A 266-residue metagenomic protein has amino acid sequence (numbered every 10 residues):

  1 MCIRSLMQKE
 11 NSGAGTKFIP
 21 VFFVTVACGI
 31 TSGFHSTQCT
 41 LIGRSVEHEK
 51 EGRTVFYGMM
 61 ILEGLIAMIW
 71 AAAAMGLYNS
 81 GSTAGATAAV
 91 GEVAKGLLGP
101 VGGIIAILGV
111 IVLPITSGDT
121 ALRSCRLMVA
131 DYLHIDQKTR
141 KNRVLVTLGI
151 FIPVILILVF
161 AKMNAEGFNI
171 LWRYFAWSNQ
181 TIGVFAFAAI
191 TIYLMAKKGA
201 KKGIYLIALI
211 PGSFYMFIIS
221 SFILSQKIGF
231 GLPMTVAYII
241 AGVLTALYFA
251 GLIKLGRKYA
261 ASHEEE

Functional and structural regions predicted by a protein language model:
M1-R4, Q8, A14-V24, F160-E266: A generic transmembrane alpha-helix motif of multi-pass inner-membrane proteins
C2-A14, V24-S32, S36-L41, T87-L98 (+1 more regions): P-loop potassium selectivity filter motif centered on the GYG triad
I3-E10, K50, Y57-E92, K162-E166: Extracellular/periplasmic helix-exit of transmembrane alpha-helices
G13-A27, L65-M68, K95-I115, V146-V154: Select transmembrane alpha-helical segments in multipass membrane proteins
C28-S45, V101-L133: Membrane-helix boundary/coupling elements in multi-pass transport proteins
L41-G64, T83, T87-V93, D119-V146: Helix-loop-helix connectors at the membrane interface of multi-pass transporters/channels
L62-W70, I150-V154, G183, Y215-F222: Alpha-helical transmembrane segments of multipass membrane proteins
I115-A189, Y193: C-terminal catalytic subdomain
